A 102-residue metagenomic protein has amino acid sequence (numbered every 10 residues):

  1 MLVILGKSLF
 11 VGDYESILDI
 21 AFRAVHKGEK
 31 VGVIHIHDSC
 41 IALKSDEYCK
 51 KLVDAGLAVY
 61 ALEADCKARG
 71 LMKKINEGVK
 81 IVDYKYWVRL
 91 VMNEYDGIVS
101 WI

Functional and structural regions predicted by a protein language model:
M1, V31, V59: Hydrophobic anchor at the start of a short beta-strand that flanks the dinucleotide cofactor-binding loop
L2-E15, I36-A42: Short, glycine-rich nucleotide/cofactor-binding loops
V11-H26, V33: Histidine-anchored nucleotide/phosphate-binding helix
L18-F22, D46-V53, V88-R89: Short amphipathic alpha-helical segments and helix-helix/interface helices
G28, G56, E94-D96: Short, well-ordered alpha-helix to beta-strand connector turns
I34, S39-D54: N-terminal beta-loop-helix "entrance" segment that forms/cooperates in small-molecule cofactor or anionic ligand
Y48-I75: A glycine-rich helix N-cap at a beta->alpha junction
M72-W101: C-terminal structural segments of small proteins and small subunits
